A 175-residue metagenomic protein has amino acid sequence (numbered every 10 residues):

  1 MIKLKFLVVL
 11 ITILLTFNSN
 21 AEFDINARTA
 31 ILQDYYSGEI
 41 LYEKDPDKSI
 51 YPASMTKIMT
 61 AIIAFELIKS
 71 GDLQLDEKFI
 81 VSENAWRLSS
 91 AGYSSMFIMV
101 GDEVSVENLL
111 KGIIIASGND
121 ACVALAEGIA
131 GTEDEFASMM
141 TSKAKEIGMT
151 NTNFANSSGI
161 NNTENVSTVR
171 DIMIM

Functional and structural regions predicted by a protein language model:
M1-I2, N20: Short linear, low-complexity motifs centered on an aromatic residue
I2-L10: Sec-dependent signal peptide recognition, specifically the positively charged N-region followed immediately by
T16-N18: N-terminal signal peptide c-region/cleavage motif recognized by signal peptidases
A21-R170: Active-site-adjacent loops and short helices of periplasmic peptidoglycan-processing enzymes
M173: Acidic, His- and aromatic-enriched active-site or binding-groove loops in soluble protein domains that engage sugars
